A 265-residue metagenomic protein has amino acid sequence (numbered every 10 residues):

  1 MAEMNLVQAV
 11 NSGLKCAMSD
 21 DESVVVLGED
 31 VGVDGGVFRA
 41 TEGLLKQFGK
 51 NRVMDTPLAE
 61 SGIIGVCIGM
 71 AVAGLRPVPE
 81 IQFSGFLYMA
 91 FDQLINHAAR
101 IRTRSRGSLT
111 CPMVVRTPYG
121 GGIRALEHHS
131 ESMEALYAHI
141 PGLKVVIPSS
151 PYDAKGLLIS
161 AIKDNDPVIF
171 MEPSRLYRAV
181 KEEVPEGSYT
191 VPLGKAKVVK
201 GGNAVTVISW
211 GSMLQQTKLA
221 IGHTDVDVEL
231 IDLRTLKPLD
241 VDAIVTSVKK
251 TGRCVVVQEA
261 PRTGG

Functional and structural regions predicted by a protein language model:
M1-P167, M171: Thiamine diphosphate
V31, F38-Q47, E60, S108-R116 (+1 more regions): Thiamine diphosphate
